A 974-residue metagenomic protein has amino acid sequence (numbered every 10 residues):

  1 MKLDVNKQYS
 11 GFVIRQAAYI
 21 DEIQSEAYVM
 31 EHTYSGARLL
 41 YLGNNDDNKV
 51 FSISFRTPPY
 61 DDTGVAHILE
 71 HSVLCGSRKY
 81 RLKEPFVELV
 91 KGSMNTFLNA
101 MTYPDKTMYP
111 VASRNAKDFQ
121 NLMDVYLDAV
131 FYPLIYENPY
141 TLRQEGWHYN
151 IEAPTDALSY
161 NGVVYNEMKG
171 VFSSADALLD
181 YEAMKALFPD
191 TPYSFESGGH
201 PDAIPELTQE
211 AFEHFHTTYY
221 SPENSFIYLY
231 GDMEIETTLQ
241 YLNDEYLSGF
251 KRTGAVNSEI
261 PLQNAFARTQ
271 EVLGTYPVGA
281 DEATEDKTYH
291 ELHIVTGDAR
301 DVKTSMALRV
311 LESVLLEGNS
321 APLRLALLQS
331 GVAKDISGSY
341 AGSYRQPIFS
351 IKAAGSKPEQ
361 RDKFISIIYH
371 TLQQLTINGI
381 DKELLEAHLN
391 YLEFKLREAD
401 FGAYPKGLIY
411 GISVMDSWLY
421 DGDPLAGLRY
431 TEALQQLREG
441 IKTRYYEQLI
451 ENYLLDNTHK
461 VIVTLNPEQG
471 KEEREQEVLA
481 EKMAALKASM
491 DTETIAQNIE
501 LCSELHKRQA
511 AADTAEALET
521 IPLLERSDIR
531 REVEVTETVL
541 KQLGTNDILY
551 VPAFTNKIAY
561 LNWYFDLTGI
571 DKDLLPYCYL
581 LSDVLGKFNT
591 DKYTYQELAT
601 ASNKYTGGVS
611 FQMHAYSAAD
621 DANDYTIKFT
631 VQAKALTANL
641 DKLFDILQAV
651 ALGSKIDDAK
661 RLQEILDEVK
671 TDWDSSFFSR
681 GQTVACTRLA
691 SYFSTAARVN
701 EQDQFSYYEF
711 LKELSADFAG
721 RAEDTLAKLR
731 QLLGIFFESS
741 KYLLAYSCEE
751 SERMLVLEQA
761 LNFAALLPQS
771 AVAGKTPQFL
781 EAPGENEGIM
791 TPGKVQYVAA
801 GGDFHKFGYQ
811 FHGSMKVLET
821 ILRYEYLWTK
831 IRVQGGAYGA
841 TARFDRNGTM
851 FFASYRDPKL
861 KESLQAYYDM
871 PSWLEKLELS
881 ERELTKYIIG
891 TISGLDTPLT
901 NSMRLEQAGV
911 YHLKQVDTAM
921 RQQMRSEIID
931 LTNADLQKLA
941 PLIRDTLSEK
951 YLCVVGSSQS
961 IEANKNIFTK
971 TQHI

Functional and structural regions predicted by a protein language model:
K2, K7, G76-R78, P85-H214 (+8 more regions): Acidic/histidine-enriched segments that form metal/cofactor-coordinating and catalytic pocket/exosite environments
K2-L3, G231, H388-G544, I548-P552 (+5 more regions): C-terminal regions of mature proteins
K2-V29, I529-V539: Short, Gly/Pro- and small/polar-rich lid/capping loops
K2-V5, G76, F131-L134, N138-A177 (+12 more regions): Non-catalytic accessory/assembly modules
Y28-N115: N-terminal cofactor/phosphate-binding cores enriched in small/glycine residues, especially glycine-rich loops such as
L40-N45, S52-S54, Y165, K169-S173 (+9 more regions): His/Glu-based metal-binding/catalytic segments typifying zinc-dependent metallopeptidases
T57-P59, S113-K117, G231-I235, T296-R300 (+10 more regions): A generic structural motif
M94-T96, E291-T296, L316-G355, I412-S413 (+3 more regions): A structural supersecondary motif
